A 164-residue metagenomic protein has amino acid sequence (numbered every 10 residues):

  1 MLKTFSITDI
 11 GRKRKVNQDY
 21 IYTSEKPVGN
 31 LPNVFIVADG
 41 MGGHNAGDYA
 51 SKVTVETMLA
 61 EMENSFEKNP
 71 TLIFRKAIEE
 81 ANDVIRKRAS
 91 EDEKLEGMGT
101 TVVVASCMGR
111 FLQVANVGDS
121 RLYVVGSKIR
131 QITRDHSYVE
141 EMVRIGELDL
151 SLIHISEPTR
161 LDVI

Functional and structural regions predicted by a protein language model:
M1-S156: PP2C/PPM-type serine/threonine phosphatase catalytic domain
E157-R160, I164: Positively charged, low-complexity/disordered segments
